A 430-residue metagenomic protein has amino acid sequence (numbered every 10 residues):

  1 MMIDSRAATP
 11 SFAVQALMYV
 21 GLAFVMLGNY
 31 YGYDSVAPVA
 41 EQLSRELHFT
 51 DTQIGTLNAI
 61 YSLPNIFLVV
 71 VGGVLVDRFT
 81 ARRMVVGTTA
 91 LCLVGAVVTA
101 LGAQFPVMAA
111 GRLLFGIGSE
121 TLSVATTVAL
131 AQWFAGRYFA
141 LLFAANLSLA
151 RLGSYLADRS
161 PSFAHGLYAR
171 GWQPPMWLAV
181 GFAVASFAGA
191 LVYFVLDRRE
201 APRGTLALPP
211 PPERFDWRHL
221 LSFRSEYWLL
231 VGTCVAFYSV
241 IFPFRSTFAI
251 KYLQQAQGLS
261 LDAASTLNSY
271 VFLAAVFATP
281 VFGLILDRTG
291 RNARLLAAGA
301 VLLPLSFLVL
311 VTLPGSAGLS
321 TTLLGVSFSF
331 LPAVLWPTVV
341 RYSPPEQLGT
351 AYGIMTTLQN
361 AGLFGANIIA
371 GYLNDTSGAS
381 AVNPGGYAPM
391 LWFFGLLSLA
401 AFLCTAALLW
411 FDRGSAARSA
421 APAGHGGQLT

Functional and structural regions predicted by a protein language model:
I3-F12, D197-V231, H425-T430: Juxtamembrane intracellular "pre-TM" segments in multi-pass secondary transporters
V36-A37, S225-F272, V276-T279, A366-N367: Extracytoplasmic gate region of multi-pass secondary transporters
H48, T80, L101-V107, G118 (+4 more regions): Helix-breaking motifs and short loop linkers at transmembrane-helix boundaries and internal kinks in secondary membrane
F67-P106: Conserved MFS/SLC helix-loop-helix module at the cytosolic interface between two early adjacent transmembrane helices
L68-T80, A278-R291, N374: Helix-to-loop junctions at the C-terminal end of transmembrane segments in multipass secondary transporters
F105, G111-A150: Cytoplasmic helix-loop-helix junction between adjacent transmembrane helices in 12-TM secondary transporters
A145-R198: Helix-loop-helix hairpin linking two adjacent transmembrane segments in secondary transporters
N292-T338: C-terminal transmembrane helical hairpin of 12-TM major facilitator-type secondary transporters
